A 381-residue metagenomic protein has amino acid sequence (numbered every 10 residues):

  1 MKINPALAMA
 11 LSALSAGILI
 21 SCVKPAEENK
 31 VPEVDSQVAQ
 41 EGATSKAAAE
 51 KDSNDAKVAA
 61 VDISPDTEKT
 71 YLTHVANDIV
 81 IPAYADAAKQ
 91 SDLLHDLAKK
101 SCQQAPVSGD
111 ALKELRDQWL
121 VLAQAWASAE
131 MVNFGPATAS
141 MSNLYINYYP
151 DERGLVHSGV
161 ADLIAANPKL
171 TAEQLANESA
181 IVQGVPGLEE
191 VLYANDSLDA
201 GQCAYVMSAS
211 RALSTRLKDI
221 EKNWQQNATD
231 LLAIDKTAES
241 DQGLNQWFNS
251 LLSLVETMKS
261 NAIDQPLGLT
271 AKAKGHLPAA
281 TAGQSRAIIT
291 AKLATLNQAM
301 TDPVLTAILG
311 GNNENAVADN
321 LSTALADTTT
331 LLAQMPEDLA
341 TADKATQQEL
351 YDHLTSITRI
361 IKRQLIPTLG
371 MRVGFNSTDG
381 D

Functional and structural regions predicted by a protein language model:
M1-A10: Bacterial N-terminal signal peptides that target proteins for export
A6, Q37, N54-K57: Intrinsic disorder/low-complexity detector
I18-S21: C-terminal motif of bacterial Sec signal peptides marking the signal peptidase cleavage site
V23-A26: Bacterial signal peptide processing site
N29-P32, G42, S53-D381: Mature extracytoplasmic or organellar-lumen-exposed domains after removal of signal/transit peptides
S36, T44-S45: Intrinsically disordered, low-complexity serine/threonine-rich repeat tracts
